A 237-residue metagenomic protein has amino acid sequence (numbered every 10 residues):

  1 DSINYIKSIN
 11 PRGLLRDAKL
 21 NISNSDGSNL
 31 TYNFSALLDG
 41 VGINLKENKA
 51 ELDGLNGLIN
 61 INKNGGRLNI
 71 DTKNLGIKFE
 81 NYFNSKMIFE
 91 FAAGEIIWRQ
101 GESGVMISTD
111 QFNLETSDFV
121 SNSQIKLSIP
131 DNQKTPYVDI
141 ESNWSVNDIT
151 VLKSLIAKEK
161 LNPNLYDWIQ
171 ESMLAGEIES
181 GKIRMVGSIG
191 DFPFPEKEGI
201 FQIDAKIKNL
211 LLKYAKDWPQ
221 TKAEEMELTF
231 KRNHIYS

Functional and structural regions predicted by a protein language model:
D1-D110, F119-S237: Membrane-proximal interfacial segments on either side of biological membranes
L114-T116: Short acidic, glycine-rich loop/turn motifs
